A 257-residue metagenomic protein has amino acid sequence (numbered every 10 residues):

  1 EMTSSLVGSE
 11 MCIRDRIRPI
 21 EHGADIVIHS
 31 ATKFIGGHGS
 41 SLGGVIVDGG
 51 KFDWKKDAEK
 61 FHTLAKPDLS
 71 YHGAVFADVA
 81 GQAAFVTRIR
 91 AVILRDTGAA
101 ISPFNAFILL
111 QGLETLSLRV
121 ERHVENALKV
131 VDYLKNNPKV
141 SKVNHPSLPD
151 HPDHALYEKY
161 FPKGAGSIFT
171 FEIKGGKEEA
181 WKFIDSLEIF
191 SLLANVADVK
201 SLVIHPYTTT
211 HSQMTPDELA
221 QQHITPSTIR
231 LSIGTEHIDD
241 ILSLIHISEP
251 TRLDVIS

Functional and structural regions predicted by a protein language model:
E1-I13, H246, P250-S257: Single conserved hydrophobic/aromatic residue that forms the stacking wall/gate of nucleotide- or nucleobase-binding
S4-S5, S9-E10, R14-N137, N144: Conserved PLP-enzyme active-site core in the AAT-like
I17, D132, W181, D239 (+1 more regions): Alpha-helical elements of the RecA-like P-loop NTPase motor core of helicases
G39, K163-A165, I224-S227: Short glycine-enriched loop/turn motifs at secondary-structure junctions
V47, T170-E172, S232-G234: Short hydrophobic/aromatic beta-strand micro-patches that form the beta-sheet surface supporting nucleotide- or nucleic
K55-E59, K182, S243: Short, charged, solvent-exposed linker or helix-capping segments at domain edges/interfaces that act as flexible hinges
T97-A100, N105-A106, T115, E121-R122 (+2 more regions): Conserved small-domain helix->loop->beta segment predominantly found in fold-type I
R119, G176, D185-S186, S201-S248 (+2 more regions): PLP-dependent enzyme catalytic core of the Aspartate aminotransferase-like
